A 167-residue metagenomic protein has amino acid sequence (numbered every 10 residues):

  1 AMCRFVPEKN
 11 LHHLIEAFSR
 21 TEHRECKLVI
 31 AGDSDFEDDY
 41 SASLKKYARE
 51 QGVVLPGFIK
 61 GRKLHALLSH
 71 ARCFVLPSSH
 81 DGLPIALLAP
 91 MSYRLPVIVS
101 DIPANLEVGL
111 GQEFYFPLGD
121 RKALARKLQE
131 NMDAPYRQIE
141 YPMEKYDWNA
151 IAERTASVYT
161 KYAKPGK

Functional and structural regions predicted by a protein language model:
V6-R20, A42: A conserved mid-protein helix/loop that constitutes part of the nucleotide-sugar donor-binding site
S41-R62: Nucleotide-activated donor-binding/catalytic signature segment of Leloir-type glycosyltransferases, i.e., the conserved
F58-I59, A66-A71, T155: Short alpha-helical donor nucleotide-sugar binding micro-motif in glycosyltransferases
S79: Aromatic "clamp/platform" in nucleotide-sugar-dependent glycosyltransferases that forms part of the donor/acceptor
S92, P96-V99: Short hydrophobic beta-strand element within catalytic cores of glycosyltransferases and related nucleotide-activated
E113-R121, Q129-D133: Conserved acidic donor-binding segment of nucleotide-sugar-dependent glycosyltransferases
A134-K164: A charged, aromatic-enriched C-terminal amphipathic alpha-helix characteristic of glycosyltransferases across folds
